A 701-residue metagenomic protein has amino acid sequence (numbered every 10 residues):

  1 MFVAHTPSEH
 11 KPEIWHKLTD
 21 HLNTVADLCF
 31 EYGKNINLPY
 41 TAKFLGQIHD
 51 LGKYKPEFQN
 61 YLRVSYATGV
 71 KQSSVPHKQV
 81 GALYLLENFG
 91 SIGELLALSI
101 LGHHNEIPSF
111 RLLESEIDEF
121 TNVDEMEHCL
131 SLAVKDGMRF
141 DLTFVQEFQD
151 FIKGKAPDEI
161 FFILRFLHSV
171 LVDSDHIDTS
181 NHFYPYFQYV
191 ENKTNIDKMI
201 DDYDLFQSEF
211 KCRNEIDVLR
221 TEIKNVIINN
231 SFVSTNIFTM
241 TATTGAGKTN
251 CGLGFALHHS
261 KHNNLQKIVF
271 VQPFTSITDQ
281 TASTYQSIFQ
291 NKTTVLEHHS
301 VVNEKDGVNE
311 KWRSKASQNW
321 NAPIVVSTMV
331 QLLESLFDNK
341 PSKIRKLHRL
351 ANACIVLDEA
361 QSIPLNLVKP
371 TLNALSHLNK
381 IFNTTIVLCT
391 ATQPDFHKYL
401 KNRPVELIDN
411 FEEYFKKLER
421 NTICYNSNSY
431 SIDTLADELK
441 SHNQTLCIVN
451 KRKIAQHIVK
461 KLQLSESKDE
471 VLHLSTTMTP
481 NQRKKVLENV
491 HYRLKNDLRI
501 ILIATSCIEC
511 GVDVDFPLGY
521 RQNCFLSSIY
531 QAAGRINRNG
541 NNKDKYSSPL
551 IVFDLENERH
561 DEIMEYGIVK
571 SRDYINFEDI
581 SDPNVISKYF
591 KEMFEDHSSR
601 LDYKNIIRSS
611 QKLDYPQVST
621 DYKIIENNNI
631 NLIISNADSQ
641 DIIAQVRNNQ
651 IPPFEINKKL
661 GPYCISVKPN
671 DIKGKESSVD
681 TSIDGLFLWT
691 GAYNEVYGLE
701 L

Functional and structural regions predicted by a protein language model:
F2-D202: Accessory nucleic-acid engagement/destabilization modules that flank
T6-H10, L296-N309, N450-K453, V471-L487 (+1 more regions): Conserved helicase motor
L96, N379, D433-H442, K453 (+7 more regions): C-terminal helicase lobe and adjacent C-terminal extensions/tails of nucleic-acid helicase motors
S234-A256: Walker A/P-loop
L265-I288, V302: Conserved Walker A/P-loop ATP-binding site and its immediately adjacent core in helicase/helicase-like ATPase domains
N291-F337: Inter-Walker segment of RecA-like/P-loop motor cores
V330, K343-H377, I381: SF2 helicase catalytic motif II
C389-K440: Interdomain hinge/linker at the junction between the two RecA-like core domains of SF2 helicases
